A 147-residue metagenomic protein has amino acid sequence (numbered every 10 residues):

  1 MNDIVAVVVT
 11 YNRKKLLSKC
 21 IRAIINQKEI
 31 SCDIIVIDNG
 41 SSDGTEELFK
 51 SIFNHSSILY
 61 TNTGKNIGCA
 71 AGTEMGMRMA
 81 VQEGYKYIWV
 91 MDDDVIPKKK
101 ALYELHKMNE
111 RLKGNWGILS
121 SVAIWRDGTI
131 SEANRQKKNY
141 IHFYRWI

Functional and structural regions predicted by a protein language model:
D3-V5, D33: Cell-envelope/extracellular polymer assembly enzymes that use nucleotide-activated donors
V8-K19, G40: Active-site beta-to-alpha loop of glycosyltransferases that engages the nucleotide-sugar donor
I21-R22, E46, E74, K99-E110: Short alpha-helix within the catalytic core of nucleotide-sugar-dependent glycosyltransferases
R22-S31: Short, acidic, metal-binding catalytic loop of nucleotide-sugar glycosyltransferases
A23, D38-E47, K65, V95: A conserved acidic beta->alpha catalytic loop
T63-E83: Glycine-rich, basic loop-to-helix element that forms the pyrophosphate-binding segment of sugar-nucleotide handling
Y85-D94: Short beta-strand-to-loop acidic/aromatic patch adjacent to the donor-nucleotide binding site
K100-E132: Conserved donor NDP-sugar-binding/catalytic core segment of glycosyltransferases
